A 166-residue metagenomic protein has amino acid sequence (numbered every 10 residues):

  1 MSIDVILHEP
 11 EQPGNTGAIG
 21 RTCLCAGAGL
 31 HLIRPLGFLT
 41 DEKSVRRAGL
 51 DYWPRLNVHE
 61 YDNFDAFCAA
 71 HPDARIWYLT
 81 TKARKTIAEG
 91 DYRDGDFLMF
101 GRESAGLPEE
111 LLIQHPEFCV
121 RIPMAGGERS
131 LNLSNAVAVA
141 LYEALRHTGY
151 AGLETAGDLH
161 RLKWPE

Functional and structural regions predicted by a protein language model:
M1-E166: Post-transcriptional modification and biogenesis factors for structured RNAs of the translation apparatus
